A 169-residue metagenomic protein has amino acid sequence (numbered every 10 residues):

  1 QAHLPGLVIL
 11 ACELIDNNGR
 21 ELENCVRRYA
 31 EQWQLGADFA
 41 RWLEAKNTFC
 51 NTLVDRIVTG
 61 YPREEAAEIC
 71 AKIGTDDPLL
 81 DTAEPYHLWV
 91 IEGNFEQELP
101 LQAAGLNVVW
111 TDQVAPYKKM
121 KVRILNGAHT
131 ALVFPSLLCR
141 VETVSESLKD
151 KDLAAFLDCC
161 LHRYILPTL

Functional and structural regions predicted by a protein language model:
Q1-L169: Substrate/ligand-engaging "lid" and interaction regions
